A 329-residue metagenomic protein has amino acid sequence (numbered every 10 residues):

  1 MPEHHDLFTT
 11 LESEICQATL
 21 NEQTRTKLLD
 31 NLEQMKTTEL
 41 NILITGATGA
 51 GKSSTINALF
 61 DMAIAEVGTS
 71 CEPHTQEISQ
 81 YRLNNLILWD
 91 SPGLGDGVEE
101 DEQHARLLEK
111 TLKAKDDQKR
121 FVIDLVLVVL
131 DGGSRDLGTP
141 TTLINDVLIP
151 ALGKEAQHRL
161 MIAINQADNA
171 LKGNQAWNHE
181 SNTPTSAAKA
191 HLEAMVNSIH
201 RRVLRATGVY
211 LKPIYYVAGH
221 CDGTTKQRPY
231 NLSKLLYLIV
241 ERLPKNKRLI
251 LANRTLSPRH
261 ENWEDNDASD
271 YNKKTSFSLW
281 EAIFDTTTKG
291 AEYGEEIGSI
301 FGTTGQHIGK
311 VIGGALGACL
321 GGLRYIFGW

Functional and structural regions predicted by a protein language model:
M1-I87, P92-F284: Conserved GTPase G-domain substructure that encodes guanine base recognition and part of the catalytic core, centered
K274-W329: Membrane-inserting effector segments that mediate pore formation, membrane fusion, or transient membrane insertion
